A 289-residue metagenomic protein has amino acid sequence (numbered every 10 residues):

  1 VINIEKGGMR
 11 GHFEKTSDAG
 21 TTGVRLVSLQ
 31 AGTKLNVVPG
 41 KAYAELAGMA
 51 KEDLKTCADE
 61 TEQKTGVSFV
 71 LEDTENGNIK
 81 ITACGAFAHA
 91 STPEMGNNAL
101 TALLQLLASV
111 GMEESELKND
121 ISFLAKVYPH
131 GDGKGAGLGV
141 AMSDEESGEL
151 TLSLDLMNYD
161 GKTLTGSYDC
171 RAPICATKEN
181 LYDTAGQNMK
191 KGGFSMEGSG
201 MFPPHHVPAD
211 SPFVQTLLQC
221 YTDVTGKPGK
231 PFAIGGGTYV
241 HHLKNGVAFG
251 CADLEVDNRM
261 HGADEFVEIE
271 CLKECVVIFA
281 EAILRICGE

Functional and structural regions predicted by a protein language model:
V1-P173: Midchain, well-structured core segments that form catalytic/ion-binding scaffolds
S28, D53-V70, S199-F249: Active-site-adjacent substrate-binding region of metalloamidase/peptidase-like peptide-processing proteins
A42, A99-A102, F213, Y239 (+1 more regions): Catalytic-loop motifs flanking and including active-site residues across diverse enzymes
I81-H89, T165, S195-G200, V256-A263: A short small-residue
E94-N97, S211, F266-I269: Short, conserved loop/turn and helix-capping segments at secondary-structure boundaries that abut family-defining
L156-N158, Y168-A172, G198-G200, A233 (+2 more regions): Active-site proximal loops enriched in glycine and acidic residues that flank catalytic Cys/His/Asp and coordinate
D160, L218-I286: Zn-dependent metallopeptidase/amidohydrolase metal-coordination segment
K162, S167, I174-F213: C-terminal structural cap/anchor segments
